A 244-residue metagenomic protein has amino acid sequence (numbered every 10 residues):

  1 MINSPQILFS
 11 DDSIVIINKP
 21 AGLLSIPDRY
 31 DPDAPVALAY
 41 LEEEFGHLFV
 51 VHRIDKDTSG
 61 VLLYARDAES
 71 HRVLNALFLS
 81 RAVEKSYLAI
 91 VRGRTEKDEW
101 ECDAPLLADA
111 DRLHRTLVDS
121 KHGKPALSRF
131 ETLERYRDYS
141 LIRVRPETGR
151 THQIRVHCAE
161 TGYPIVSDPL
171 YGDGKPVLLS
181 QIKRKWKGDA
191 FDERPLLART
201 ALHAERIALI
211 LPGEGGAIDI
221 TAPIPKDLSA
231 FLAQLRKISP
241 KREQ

Functional and structural regions predicted by a protein language model:
M1-Q244: RNA pseudouridine synthases
